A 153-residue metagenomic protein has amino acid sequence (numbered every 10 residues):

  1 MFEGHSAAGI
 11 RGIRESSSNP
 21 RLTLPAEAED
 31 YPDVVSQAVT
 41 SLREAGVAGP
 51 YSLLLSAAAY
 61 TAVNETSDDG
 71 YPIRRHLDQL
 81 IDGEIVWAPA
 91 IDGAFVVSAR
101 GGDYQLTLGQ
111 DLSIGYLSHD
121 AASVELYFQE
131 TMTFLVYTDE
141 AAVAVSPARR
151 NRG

Functional and structural regions predicted by a protein language model:
M1, S6-G9, R43-G46, A90 (+3 more regions): Generic detector of intrinsically disordered, low-complexity, polar/charged segments
M1-Q37, S41: Alpha-helical scaffold segments that mediate packing/assembly in large oligomeric complexes
H5-I13, L53, D78-I85, R100: Short low-complexity stretches enriched in small and charged residues
A7-G12, A58-A62, D92: Short, catalytically relevant binding-site loops at active-site mouths
I13, S17-R21, A62-T66, R149-R150: Short amphipathic alpha-helical patches
A28, P32-Q79, G83: A mid-sequence, solvent-exposed acidic-amphipathic segment
T66-G153: Sequence/fold signature of self-assembling virion shell proteins
